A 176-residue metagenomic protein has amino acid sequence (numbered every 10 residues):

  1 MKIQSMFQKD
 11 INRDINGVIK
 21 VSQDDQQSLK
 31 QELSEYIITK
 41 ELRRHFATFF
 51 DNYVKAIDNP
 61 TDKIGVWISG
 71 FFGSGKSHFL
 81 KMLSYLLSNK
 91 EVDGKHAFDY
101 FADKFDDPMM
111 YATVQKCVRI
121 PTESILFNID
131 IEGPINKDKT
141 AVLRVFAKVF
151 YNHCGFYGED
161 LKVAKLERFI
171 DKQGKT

Functional and structural regions predicted by a protein language model:
M1-I38, D130, Y157, L161 (+1 more regions): N-terminal accessory segments
I3-G17, E41-A47, F98-V114: Phosphate-binding glycine-rich loops and adjacent basic patches that engage nucleotide phosphates, nucleic-acid
N16-Q27, H45-N59, T113-E123: Active-site-adjacent bridging/hinge elements
Q31-N59, A102-F105: N-terminal pre-Walker A segment at the start of P-loop NTPase domains
K63: Short coil/loop residues immediately preceding or within conserved phosphate-binding loops of NTP-utilizing enzyme
V66-F71, L80-T176: P-loop NTPase motor core
K76: Conserved lysine of the Walker
